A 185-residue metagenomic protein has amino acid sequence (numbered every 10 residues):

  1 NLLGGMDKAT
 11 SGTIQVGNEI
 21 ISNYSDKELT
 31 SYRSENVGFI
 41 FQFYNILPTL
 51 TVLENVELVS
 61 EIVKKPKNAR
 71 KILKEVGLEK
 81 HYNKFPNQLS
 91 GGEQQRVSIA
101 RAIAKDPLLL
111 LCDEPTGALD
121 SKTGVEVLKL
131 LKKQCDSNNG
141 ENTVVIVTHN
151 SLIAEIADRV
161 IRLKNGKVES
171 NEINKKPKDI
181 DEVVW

Functional and structural regions predicted by a protein language model:
G4: Helix-to-loop junction immediately C-terminal to a conserved catalytic motif
G12-I20: Conserved ABC transporter NBD signature motif
E28, F85-Q95: Conserved ABC ATPase signature
E35, L130-I146: Conserved catalytic loops of ABC-family nucleotide-binding domains
L50-E57: Short coil-to-helix segment of the ABC ATPase nucleotide-binding domain corresponding to the Q-loop/switch region
D106: Conserved catalytic motifs of ABC-family nucleotide-binding domains
L110-D113: Catalytic Walker B motif of ABC-type/P-loop ATPase nucleotide-binding domains
